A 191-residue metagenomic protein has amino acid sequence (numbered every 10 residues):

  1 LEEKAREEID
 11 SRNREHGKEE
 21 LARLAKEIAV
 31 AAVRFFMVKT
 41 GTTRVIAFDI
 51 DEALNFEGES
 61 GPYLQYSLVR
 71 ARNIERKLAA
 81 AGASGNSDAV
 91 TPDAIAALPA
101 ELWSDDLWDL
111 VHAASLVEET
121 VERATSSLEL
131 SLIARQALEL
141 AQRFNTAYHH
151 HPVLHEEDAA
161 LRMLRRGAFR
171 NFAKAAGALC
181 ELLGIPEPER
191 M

Functional and structural regions predicted by a protein language model:
L1-M191: Non-catalytic interaction-recognition regions
